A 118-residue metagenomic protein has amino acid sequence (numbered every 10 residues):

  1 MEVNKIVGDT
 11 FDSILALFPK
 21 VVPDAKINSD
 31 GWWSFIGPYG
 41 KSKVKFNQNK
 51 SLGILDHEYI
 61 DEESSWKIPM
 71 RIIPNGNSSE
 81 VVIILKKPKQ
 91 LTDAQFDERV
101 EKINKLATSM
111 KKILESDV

Functional and structural regions predicted by a protein language model:
M1-N4, K41, I54, K67 (+1 more regions): Intrinsic-disorder/low-complexity, polar/charged segments enriched in Ser/Thr/Lys/Arg/Asp/Glu/Gln
M1-W32: Hydrophobic ligand-binding cavity/cleft-lining segments
T10-F18, F46, V81, M110: Hydrophobic pocket/interface hotspot
S29, N49-S51, N75: Structural motif
W32-P38, L55-D61, L85: Short beta-strand segments that buttress and anchor functional surface loops
Y39-S42, Q48-I54, E62-E63: Short, charged/polar surface micro-motifs in flexible loops or helix N-caps
E58-V118: Beta-strand/loop substructures that line and gate deep hydrophobic ligand-binding cavities in soluble
